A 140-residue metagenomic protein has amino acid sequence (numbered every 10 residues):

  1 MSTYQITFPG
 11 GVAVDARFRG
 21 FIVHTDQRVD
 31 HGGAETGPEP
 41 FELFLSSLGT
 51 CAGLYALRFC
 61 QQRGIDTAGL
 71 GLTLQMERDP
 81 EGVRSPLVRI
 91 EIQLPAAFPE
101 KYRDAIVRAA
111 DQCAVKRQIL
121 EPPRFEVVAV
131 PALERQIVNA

Functional and structural regions predicted by a protein language model:
M1-S46, L54-A140: Extended beta-strand/beta-hairpin segments
C51: Alpha-helical metal-binding/catalytic segments enriched in His/Glu/Asp
